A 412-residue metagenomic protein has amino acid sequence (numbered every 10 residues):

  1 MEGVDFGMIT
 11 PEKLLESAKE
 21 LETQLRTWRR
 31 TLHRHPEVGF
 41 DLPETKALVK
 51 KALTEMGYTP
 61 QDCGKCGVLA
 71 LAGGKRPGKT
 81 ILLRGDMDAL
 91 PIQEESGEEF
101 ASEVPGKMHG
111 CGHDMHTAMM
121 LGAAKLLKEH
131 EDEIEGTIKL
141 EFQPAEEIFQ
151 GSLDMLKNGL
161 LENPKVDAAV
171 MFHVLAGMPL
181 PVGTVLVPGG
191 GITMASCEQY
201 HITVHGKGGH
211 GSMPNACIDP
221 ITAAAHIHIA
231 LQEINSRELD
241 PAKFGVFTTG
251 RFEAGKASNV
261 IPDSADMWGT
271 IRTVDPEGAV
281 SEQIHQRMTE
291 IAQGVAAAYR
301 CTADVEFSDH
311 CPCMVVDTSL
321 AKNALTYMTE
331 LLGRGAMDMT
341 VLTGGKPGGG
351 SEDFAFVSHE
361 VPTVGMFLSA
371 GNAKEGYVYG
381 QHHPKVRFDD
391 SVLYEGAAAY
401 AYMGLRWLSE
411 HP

Functional and structural regions predicted by a protein language model:
V4-H109, D114, A118-E135: Acidic/His- and Gly-rich active-site-bordering loop/insert found across diverse amide/peptide-bond hydrolases
F6-I9, A225-P412: Metal-dependent amide/peptide-bond hydrolase catalytic core, centered on the "pita-bread" metallohydrolase fold
E12-L15, K19-E22, R26, G39 (+11 more regions): Electropositive phosphate-/nucleotide-binding environments in soluble metabolic enzymes
L32, L83, H113, L140 (+7 more regions): Divalent metal-coordination and catalytic microenvironments
R84, Q93, Y200-I202, G365-G371: Non-cysteine beta-strand/loop elements that form the S-adenosyl-L-methionine
L90, G97-M108, M115, H130-P262 (+1 more regions): Histidine/acidic-residue-rich, glycine-tolerant segments that coordinate divalent metal ions
I92-E99, G191-S196, A324, G371-G380: Short, flexible, mixed-charge acidic loops at enzyme active sites
